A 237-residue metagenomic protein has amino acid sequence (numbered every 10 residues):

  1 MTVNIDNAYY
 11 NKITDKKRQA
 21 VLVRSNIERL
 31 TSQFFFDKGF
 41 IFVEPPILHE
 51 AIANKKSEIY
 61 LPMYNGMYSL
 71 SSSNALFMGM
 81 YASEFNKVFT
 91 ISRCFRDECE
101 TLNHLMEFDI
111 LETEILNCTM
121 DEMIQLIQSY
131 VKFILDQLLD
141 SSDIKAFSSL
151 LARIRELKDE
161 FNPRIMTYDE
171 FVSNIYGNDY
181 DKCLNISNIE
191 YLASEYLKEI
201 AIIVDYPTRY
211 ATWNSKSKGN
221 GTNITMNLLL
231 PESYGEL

Functional and structural regions predicted by a protein language model:
M1-N7, T14, S73, N185 (+1 more regions): Alpha-helix initiation/capping motif
T2-L61: TRNA-binding/sensing appendages of the translation machinery
Q33, D37, S129-D136: A generic structural signal for well-ordered alpha-helical segments enriched in polar/charged residues
L48, E58-S129, F133, S149-A152 (+1 more regions): A translation/RNA-centric and nucleic-acid-associated enzymatic feature enriched in Class II aminoacyl-tRNA synthetases
F133-F147: Flexible helix-coil linker/hinge segments at domain or subdomain boundaries
S142, I154-R155: Generic low-complexity, intrinsically disordered sequence content enriched in small uncharged/hydrophobic residues
